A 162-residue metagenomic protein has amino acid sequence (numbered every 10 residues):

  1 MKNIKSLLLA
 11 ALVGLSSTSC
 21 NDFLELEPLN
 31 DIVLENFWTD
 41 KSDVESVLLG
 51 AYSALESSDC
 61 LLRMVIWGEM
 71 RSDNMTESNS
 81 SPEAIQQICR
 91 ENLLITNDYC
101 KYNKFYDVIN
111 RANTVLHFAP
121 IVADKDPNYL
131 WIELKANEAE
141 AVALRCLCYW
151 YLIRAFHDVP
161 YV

Functional and structural regions predicted by a protein language model:
M1-L29: Bacterial Sec-dependent N-terminal signal peptides
C20-F23, T76-S78, F105-V108: Long, intrinsically disordered, low-complexity segments
C20-R71, L94-I95: Membrane-proximal, proline-rich intrinsically disordered regions
E45, L49, S53-S57, S81-F156: Conserved, well-structured interaction surfaces
S72-A84: Active-site segment of extracytoplasmic enzymes that catalyze sulfate/phosphate-ester chemistry
D158-V162: Short coil/linker segments at helix-helix boundaries
